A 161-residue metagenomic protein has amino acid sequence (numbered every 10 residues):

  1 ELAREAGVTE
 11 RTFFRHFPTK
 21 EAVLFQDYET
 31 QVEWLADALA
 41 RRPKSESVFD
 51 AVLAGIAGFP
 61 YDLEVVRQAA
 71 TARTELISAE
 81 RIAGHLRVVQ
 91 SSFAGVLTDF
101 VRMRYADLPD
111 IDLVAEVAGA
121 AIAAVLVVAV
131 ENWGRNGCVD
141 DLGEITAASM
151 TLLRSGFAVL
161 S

Functional and structural regions predicted by a protein language model:
E1-E5, F13, V52: Append "Primarily bacterial transcriptional regulators
V8, F14-Q26, T30: HTH DNA-binding helix-turn interface
Q26, E33-A72, S78: Hydrophobic alpha-helical connector segments
E29-E33, S91-G95, D99, T151: Generic detection of well-ordered alpha-helical segments
E46-Y61, E116, A120, A124 (+2 more regions): Amphipathic alpha-helical segments that line or abut small-molecule/effector binding pockets and mediate allosteric
R81-Y105, L113-A120, V128: Amphipathic alpha-helical packing segments from all-alpha helical-bundle domains
D99, M103, R135-S161: C-terminal peripheral helix-coil segments that are non-catalytic and often amphipathic
A115, G119-V139, S155-L160: Amphipathic C-terminal alpha-helical segment
